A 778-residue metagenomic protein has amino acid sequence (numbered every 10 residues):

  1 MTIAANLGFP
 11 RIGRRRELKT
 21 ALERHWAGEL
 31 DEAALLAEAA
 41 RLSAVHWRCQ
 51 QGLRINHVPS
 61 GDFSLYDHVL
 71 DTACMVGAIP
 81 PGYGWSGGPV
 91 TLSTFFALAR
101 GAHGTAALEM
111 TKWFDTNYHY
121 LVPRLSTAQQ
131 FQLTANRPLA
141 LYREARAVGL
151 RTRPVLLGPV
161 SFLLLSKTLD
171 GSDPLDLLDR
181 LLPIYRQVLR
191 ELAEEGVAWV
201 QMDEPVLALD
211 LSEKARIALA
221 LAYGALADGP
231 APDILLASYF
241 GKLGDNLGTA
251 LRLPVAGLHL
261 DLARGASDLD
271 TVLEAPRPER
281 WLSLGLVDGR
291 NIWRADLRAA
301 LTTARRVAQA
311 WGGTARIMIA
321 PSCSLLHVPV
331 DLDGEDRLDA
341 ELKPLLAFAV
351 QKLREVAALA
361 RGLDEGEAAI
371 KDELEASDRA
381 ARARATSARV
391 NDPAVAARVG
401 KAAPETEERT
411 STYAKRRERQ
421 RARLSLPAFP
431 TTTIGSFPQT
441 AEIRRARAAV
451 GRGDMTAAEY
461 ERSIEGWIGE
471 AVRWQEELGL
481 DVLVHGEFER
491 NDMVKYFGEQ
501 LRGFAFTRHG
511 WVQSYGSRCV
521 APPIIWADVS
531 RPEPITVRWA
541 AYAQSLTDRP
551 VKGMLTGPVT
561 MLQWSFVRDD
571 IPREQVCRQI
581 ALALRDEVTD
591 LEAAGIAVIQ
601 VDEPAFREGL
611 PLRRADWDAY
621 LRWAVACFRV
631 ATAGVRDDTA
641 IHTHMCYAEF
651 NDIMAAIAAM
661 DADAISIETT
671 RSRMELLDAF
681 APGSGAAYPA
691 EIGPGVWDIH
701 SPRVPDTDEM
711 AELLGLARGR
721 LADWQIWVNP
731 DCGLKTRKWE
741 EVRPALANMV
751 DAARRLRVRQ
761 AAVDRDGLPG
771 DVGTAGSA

Functional and structural regions predicted by a protein language model:
M1-L768, G776-A778: Domain-level signal for soluble alpha/beta catalytic cores
